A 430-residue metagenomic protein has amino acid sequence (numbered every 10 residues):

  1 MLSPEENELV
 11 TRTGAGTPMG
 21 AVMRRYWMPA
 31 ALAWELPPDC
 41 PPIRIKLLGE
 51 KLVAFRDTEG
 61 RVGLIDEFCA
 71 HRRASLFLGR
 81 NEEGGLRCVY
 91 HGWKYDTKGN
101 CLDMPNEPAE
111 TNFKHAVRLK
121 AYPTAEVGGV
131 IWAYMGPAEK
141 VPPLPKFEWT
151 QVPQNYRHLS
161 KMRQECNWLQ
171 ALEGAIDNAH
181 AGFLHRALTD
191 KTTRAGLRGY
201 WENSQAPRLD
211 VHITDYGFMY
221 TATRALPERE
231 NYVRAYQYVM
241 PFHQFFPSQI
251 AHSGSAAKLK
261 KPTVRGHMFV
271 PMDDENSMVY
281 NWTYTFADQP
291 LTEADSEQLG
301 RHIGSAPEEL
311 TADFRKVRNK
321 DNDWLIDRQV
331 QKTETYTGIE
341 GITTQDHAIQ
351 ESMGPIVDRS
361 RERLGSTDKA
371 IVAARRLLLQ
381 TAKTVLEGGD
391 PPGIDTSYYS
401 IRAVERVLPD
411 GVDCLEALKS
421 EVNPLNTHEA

Functional and structural regions predicted by a protein language model:
M1-K51: Zn-dependent metallo-beta-lactamase
M1-P4, P18-A21, C101, P105-F113 (+2 more regions): Short, charge-rich amphipathic segments
S3-T17, E50-L52, G85-L86, G92-D96 (+2 more regions): A broad, low-specificity signal for short, low-complexity segments enriched in glycine/proline and polar/charged
A15, R61, A138-A430: C-terminal catalytic domain of Rieske-type non-heme iron oxygenases
P18, L76, K161: Short, flexible, glycine/charge-rich loop motifs used to bind or transfer phosphoryl groups or to couple energy/partner
R24, R118, A125-V127, T263 (+1 more regions): A short, structural micro-pattern
W27-A31, V53, G63, V130-W132 (+2 more regions): Ordered hydrophobic segments in well-structured contexts
A31-H158, A206-R208, D215, M219 (+3 more regions): Rieske [2Fe-2S] iron-sulfur-binding domain
